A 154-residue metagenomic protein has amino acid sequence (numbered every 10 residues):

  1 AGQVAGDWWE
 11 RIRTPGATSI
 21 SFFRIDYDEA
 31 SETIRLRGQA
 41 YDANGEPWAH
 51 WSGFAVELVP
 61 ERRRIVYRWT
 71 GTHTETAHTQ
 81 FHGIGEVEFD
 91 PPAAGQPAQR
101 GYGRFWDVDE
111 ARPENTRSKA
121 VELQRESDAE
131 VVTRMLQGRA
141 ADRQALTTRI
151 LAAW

Functional and structural regions predicted by a protein language model:
G2-W154: Central antiparallel beta-sheet cores of small beta-barrel/beta-sandwich binding domains
